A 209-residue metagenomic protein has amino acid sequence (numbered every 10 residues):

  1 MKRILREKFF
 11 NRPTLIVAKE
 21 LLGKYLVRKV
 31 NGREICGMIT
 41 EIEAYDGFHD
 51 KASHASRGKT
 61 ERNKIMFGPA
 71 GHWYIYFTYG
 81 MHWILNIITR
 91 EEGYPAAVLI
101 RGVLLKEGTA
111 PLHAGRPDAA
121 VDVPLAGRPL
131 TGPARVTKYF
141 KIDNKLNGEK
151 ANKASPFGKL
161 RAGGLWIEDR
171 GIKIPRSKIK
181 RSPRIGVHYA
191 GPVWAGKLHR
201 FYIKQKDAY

Functional and structural regions predicted by a protein language model:
K2-L112, D122-P156, A162-Y209: Conserved, well-structured core segments that form or line functional sites
R116, A120: Short polybasic linear motifs
